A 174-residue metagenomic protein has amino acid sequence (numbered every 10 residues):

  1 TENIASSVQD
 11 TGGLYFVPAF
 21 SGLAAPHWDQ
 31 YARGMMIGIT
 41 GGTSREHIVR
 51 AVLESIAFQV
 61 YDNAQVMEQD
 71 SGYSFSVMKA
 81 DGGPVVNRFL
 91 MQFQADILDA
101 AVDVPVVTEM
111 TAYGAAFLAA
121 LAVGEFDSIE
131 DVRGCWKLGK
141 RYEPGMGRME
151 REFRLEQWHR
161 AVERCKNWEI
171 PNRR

Functional and structural regions predicted by a protein language model:
T1-R174: Glycine/Thr-rich phosphate-binding loops that ligate phosphate moieties of nucleotide and other phosphorylated ligands
